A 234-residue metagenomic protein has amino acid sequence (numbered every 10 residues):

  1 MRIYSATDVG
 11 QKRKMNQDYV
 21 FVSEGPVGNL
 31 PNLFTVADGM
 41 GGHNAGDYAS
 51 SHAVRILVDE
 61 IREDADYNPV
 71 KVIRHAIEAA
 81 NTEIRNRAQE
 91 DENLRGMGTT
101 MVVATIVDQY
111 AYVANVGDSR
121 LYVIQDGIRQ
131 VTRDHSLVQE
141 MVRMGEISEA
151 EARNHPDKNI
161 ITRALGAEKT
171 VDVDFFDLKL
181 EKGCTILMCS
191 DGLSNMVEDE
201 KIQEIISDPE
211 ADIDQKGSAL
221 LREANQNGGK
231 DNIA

Functional and structural regions predicted by a protein language model:
M1-A234: PP2C/PPM-type serine/threonine phosphatase catalytic domain
